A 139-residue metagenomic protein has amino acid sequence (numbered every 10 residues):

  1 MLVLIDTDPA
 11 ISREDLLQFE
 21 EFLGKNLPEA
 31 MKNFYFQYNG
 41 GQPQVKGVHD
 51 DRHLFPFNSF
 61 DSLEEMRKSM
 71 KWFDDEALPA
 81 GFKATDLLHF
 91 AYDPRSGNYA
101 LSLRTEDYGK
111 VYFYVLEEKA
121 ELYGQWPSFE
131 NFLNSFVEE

Functional and structural regions predicted by a protein language model:
M1-G97: A surface-exposed partner-binding patch
L4-D6, P56, L103, E118 (+1 more regions): Generic detector of low-complexity/intrinsically disordered segments and short hydrophobic N-terminal stretches
F60, R104-D107, F129-N131: A short, sequence-level motif marking secondary-structure junctions
A91, S102, Y112-Y114: Residues in well-ordered beta-strands of folded domains
N98-R104: Short, surface-exposed beta-strand/loop micro-motifs that present aromatic residues
D107-E117: Intrinsically disordered, low-complexity regulatory segments enriched in Ser/Thr/Pro and charged residues
E117, E121-E139: Compact, glycine/acidic-enriched structural inserts
